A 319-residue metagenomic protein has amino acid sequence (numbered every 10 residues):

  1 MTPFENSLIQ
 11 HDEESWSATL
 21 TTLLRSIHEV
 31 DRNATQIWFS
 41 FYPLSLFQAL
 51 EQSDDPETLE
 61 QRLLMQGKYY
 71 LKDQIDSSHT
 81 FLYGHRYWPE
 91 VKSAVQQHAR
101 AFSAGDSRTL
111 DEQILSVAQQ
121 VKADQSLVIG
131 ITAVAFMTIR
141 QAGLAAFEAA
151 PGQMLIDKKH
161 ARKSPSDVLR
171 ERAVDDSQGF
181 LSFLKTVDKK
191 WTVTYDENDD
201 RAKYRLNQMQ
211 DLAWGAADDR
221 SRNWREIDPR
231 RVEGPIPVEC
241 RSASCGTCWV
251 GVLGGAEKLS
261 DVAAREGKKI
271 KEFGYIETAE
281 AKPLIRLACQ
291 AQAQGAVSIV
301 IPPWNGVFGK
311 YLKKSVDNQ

Functional and structural regions predicted by a protein language model:
M1-A173: Long, compositionally biased, glycine/small-hydrophobic-enriched stretches that function as flexible linkers, tethers
S166-T192, E197-D200, P283-Q319: Short flanking/linker segments adjacent to small metal-binding domains or redox-active Cys/His motifs
R201-G234, G255-E272: Short, charged low-complexity linear segments at domain edges
K203, V250, K258-S260, I299 (+1 more regions): Short acidic, gly/pro-rich beta-turn/loop elements at beta-sheet edges and active-site/ligand-binding grooves
G234-K258, A279-G295: Local cysteine-cluster metal-coordination motifs and their immediate loop/turn environment, predominantly Fe-S cluster
K269-P283: Aromatic- and Lys/Arg-enriched surface recognition patch
